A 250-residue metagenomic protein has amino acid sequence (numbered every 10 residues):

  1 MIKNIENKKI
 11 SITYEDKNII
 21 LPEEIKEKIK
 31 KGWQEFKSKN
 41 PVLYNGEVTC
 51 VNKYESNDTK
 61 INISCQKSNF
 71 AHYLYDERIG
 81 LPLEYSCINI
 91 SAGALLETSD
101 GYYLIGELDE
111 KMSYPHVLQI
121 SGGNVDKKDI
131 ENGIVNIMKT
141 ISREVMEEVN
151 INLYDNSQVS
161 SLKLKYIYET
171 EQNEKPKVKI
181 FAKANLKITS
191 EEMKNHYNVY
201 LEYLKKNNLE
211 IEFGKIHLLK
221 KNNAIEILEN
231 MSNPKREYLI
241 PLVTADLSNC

Functional and structural regions predicted by a protein language model:
M1-I120, N124-R143, I151-C250: N-terminal leader/linker segments that precede catalytic domains of diphosphate-processing enzymes
E147: Active-site recognition of the HExxH zinc-binding catalytic motif
